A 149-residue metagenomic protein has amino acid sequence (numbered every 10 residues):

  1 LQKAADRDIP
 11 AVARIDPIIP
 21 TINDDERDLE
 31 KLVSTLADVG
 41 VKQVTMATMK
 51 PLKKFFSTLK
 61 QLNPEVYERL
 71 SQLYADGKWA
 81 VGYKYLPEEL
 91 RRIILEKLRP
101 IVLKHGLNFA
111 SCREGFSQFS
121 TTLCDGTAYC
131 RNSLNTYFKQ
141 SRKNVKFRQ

Functional and structural regions predicted by a protein language model:
K3, R27-Q149: Auxiliary Fe-S-binding modules of radical SAM enzymes
A4-D25, G82-L86: Conserved strand-turn element in the central/C-terminal portion of the radical SAM core barrel that lines
